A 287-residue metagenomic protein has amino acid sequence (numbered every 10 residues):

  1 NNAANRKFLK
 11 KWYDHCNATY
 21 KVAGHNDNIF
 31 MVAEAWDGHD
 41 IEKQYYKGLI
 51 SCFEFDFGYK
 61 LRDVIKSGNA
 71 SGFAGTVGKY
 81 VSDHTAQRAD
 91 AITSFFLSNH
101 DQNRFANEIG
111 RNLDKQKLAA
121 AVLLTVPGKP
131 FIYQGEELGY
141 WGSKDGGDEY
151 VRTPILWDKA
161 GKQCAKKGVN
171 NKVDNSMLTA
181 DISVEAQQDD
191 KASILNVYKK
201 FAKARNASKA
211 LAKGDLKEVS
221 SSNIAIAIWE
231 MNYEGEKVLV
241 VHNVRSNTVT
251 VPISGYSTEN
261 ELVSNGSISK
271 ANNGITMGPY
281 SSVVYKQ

Functional and structural regions predicted by a protein language model:
N1-A89, T93, R111-L113, A121-V122 (+4 more regions): Active-site-proximal helices and loops of the catalytic beta/alpha 8
K21-D27, G78, G110-V241, S246-V249: Loop/helix patches that line or flank the sugar-binding groove of alpha-linked glycan CAZymes
V32, F96, F131-Q134: A structural signal for short, well-ordered beta-strand segments and their strand-loop junctions that often border
L97-R104: Active-site neighborhood of divalent metal-dependent phosphoester/pyrophosphate hydrolases
H100, F201, Y280: A residue-level signal for conserved active-site and pocket-lining positions in enzyme catalytic cores
T248-N265: Beta-strand-rich binding/interaction modules
S264-I268, N272: Acidic, Ser/Thr/Pro-rich beta/coil linker or hinge segments at domain junctions
A271-Q287: C-terminal beta-strand-rich structural cap/linker in extracellular carbohydrate-active enzymes
